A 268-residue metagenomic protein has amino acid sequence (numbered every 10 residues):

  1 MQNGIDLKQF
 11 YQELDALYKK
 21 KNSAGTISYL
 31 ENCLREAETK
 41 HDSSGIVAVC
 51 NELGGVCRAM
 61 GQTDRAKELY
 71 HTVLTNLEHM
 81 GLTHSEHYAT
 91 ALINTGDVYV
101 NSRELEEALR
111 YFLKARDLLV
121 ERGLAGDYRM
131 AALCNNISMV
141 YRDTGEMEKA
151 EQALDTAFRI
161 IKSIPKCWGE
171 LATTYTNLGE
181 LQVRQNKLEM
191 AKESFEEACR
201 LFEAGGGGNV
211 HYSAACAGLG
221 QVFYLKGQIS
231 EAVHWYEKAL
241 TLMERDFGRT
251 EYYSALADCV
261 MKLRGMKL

Functional and structural regions predicted by a protein language model:
M1-Q62, L74, G81, K267-L268: Flexible inter-repeat linkers and adjacent short helices within tandem amphipathic alpha-helical repeat scaffolds
Y11-K19, G45-A59, E86-N101, Y128-D143 (+3 more regions): Conserved alpha-helical positions within TPR/SEL1-like repeat arrays
L34-R35, T72-H79, K114-E121, D155-S163 (+2 more regions): Amphipathic alpha-helical segments of tetratricopeptide repeats
T39-D42, H79-T83, E121-A125, K162-C167 (+2 more regions): Short coil/turn linkers that connect adjacent helices within long alpha-helical scaffolds, especially alpha-solenoid
G227-F247: TPR/TPR-like (Sel1-like) alpha-helical repeat modules
